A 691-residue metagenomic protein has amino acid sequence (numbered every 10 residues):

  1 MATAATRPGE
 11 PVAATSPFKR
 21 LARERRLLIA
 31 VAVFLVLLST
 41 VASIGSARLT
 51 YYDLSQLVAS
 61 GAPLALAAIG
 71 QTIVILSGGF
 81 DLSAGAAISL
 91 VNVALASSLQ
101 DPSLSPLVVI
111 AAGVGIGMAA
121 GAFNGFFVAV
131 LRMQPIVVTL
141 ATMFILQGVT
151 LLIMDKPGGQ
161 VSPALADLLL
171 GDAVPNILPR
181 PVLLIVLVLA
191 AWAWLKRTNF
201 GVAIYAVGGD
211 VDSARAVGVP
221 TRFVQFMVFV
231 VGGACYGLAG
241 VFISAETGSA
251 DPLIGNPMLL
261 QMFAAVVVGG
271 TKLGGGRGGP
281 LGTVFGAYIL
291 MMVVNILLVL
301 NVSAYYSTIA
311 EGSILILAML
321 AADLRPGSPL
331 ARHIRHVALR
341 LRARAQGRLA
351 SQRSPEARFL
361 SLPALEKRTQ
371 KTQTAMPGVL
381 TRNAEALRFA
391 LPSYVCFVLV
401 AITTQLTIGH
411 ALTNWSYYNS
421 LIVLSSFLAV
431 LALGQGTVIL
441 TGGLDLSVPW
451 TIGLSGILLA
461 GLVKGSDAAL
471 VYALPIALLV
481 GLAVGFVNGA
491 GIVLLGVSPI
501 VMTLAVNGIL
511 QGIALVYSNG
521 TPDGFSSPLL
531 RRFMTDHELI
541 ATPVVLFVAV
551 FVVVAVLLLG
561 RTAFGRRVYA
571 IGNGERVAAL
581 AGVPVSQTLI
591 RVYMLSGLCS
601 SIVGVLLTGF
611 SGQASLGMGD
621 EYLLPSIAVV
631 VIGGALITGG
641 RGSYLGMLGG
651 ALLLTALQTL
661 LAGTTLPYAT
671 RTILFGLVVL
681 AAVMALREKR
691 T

Functional and structural regions predicted by a protein language model:
M1-T40, A190, A216, P220-F223 (+5 more regions): Cytosolic-side transmembrane-helix boundaries in multi-pass membrane proteins
V33-L49, S77, T150-D155, W192-N199 (+5 more regions): Structural signal for alpha-helical transmembrane segments and their membrane-water exit/capping regions in multi-pass
V36-P102, F126-M133, V266-L281, S313 (+4 more regions): Single transmembrane alpha-helix segments in multi-pass membrane proteins
G61-Q71, A86-L90, A122, A141 (+17 more regions): Hydrophobic alpha-helical segments embedded in the membrane of multi-pass proteins
S103-M143, F285-G286, L290, D467-G508 (+2 more regions): Alpha-helical transmembrane segments within multi-pass membrane transporters and channels
S105-G113, A119-N124, V128, P175-A250 (+5 more regions): Helix-loop-helix "hairpin" substructures at the membrane interface of multi-pass membrane proteins
L131, P135-R197, V224, E246-G255 (+6 more regions): Transmembrane helix-bundle core of multi-pass membrane transporters and related energy-transducing complexes
Y236, E246-G312, S600, F610-G676: Transmembrane alpha-helical segments in multi-pass inner-membrane proteins
